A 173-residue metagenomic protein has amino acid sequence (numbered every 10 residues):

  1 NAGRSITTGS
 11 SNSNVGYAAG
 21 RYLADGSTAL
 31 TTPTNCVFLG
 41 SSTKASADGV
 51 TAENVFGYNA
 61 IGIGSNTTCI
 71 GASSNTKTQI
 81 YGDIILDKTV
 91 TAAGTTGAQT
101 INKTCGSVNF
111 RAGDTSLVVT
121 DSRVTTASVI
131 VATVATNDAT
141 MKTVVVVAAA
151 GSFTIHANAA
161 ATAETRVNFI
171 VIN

Functional and structural regions predicted by a protein language model:
N1-I85: Glycine- and small/polar-enriched repetitive beta-structure motifs of secreted/surface proteins
I84-V129, V134-N173: Extracellular receptor-binding modules and their adjoining Ser/Thr/Gly/Asp/Asn-rich linkers
